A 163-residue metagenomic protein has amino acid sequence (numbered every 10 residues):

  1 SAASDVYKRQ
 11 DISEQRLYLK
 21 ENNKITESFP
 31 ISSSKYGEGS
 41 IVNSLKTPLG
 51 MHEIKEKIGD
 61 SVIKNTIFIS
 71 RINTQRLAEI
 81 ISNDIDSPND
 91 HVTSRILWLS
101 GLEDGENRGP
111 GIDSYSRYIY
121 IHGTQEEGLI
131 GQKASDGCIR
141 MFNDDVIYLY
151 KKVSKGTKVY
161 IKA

Functional and structural regions predicted by a protein language model:
S1-Y7: Short, small-residue-biased leader/transition segments that mark boundaries at the very start of proteins
S4, F29-S44, R76-N83, N143-D144: N-terminal post-signal-peptidase region of extra-cytosolic proteins
S4, I12-E14, T26, T47-M51 (+3 more regions): Extracytoplasmic
K8-R9, Y18, P30, E53-K55 (+3 more regions): Soluble periplasmic/extracytoplasmic beta-strand elements of cell-envelope proteins
S13-Q15, N22-K24, S34-Y36, K57-G59 (+3 more regions): Solvent-exposed coil/turn segments that connect beta secondary-structure elements in extracytoplasmic/periplasmic
K20, I25-H52, I58: Glycine-rich catalytic cores of cysteine/serine-nucleophile enzymes that process amide/ester linkages in cell-envelope
V62-A163: Exported/periplasmic cell-wall-interacting domains
